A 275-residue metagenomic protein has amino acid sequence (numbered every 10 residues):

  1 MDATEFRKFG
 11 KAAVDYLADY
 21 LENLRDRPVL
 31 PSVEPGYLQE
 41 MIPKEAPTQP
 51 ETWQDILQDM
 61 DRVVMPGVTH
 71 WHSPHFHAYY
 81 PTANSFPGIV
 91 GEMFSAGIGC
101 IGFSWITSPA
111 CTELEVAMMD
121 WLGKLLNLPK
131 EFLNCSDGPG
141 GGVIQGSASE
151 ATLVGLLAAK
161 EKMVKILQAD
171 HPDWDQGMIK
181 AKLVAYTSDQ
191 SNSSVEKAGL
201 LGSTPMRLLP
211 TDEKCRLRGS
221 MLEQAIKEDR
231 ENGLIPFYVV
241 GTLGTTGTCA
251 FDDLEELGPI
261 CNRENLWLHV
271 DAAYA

Functional and structural regions predicted by a protein language model:
M1-G140: N-terminal entrance/gating region of PLP-dependent enzymes' catalytic architecture
G10, G247-C249: A generic structural signal for short coil/turn motifs at secondary-structure boundaries
G67-T69, D175-M178, I260, D271: A general structural signal for short secondary-structure junctions and capping/turn motifs
P81-Y238, G247, E255, P259: PLP-dependent aspartate aminotransferase-fold enzymes
Q190, G244, A273-A275: Active-site beta-loop-alpha junctions enriched in small/polar residues
A250-A275: Catalytic PLP-binding core of fold-type I/II PLP enzymes
